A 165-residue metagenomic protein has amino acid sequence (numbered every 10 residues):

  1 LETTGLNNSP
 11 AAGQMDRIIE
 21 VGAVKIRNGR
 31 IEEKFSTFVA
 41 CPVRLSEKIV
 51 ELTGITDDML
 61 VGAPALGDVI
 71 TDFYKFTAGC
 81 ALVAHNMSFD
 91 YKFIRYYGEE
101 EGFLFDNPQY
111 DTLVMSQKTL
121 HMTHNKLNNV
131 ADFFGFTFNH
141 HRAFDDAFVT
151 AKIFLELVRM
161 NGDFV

Functional and structural regions predicted by a protein language model:
L1-G5, V114, V149: Short, glycine/acidic-enriched loop or turn micro-motifs at the edges of active sites
L1-N107, H121-H141: Conserved non-catalytic scaffold segment of RNase H-like nuclease domains
T77, G98, S116, F154-V158: Hydrophobic residues within well-ordered, non-membrane alpha-helices that form the packing/core of soluble catalytic
L104-S116: Conserved beta-strand -> loop -> alpha-helix junction used to position metal-binding or nucleic-acid-contacting
D145: Acidic donor-binding loop at a coil-to-helix junction in glycosyltransferase catalytic cores that engages
A151-V165: Acidic two-metal-ion nuclease catalytic site recognized across multiple nuclease folds, prominently DnaQ/RNase D-T
